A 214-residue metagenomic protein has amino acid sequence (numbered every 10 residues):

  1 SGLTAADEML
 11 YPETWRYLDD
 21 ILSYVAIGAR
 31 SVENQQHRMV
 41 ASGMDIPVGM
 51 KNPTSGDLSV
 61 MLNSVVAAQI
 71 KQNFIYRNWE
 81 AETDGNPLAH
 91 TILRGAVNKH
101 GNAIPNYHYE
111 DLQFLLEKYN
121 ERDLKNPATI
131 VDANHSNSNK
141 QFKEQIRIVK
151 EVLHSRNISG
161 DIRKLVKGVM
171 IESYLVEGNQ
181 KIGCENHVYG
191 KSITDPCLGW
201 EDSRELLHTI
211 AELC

Functional and structural regions predicted by a protein language model:
S1-F114, H135-S136, K140-E151, S155-V169 (+3 more regions): Active-site-facing alpha/beta catalytic cores
G2-T4, K125-T129: Short beta-strand/loop segments at the ligand-binding rim of alpha/beta enzyme cores
T83, N120-N126: Acidic (Asp/Glu)-rich catalytic clusters
V131, G199: Conserved, mostly hydrophobic/aromatic
K181-I193: Short helix/strand-capping connector loops at secondary-structure junctions
P196: Glycine-rich phosphate-binding active-site loops on the catalytic face of alpha/beta enzymes
W200-E205: Mid-to-C-terminal alpha-helical segments outside catalytic/metal-binding sites
